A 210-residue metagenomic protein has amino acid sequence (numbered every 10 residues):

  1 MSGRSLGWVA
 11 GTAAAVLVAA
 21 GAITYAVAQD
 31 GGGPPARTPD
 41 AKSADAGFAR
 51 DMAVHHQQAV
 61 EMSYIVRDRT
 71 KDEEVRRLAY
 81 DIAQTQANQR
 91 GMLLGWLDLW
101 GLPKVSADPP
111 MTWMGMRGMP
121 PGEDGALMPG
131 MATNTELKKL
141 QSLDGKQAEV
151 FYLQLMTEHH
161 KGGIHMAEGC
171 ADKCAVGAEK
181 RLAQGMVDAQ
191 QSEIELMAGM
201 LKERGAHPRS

Functional and structural regions predicted by a protein language model:
S2-S210: All-alpha RGS (Regulator of G-protein Signaling) helical domain and cognate RGS-like helical scaffolds
